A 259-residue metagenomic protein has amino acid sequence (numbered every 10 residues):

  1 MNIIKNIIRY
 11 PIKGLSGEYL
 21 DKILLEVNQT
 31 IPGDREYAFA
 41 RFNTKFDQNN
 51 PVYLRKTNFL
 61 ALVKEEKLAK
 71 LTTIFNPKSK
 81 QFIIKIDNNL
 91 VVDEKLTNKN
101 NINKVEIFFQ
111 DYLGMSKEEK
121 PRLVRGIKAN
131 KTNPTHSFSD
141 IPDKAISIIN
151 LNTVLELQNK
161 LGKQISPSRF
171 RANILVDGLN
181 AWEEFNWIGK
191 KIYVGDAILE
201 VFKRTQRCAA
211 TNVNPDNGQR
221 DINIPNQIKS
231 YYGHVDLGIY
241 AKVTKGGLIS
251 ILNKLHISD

Functional and structural regions predicted by a protein language model:
M1-D259: Metal-cofactor-dependent catalytic cores
